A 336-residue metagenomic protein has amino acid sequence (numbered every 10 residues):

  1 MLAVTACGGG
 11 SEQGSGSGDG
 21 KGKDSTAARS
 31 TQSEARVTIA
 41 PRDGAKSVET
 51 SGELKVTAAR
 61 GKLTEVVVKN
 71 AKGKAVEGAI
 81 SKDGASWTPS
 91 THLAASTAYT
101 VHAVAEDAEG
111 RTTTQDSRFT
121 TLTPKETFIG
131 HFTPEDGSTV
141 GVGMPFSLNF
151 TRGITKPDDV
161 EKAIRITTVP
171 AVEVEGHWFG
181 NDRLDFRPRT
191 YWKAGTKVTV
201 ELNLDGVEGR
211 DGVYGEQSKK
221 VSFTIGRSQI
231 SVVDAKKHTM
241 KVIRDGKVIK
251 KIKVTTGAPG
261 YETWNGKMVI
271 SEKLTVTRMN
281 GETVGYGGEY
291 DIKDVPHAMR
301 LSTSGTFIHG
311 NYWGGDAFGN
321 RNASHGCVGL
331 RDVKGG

Functional and structural regions predicted by a protein language model:
M1-R227, V254: Acidic, low-complexity Ser/Thr/Gly/Pro-rich repeat segments typical of extracellular/periplasmic and surface-exposed
E65-V67, P157-D159, M240-V242, T263 (+2 more regions): Short, solvent-exposed loop/turn elements at domain surfaces
T120-I129, V142-G143, A258-Y261, N265 (+2 more regions): Post-signal peptide N-terminal regions of Sec-secreted extracellular proteins
V142, N265, G281-G336: Exported/periplasmic cell-wall-interacting domains
I154-P157, E208-R210, T239, G260 (+2 more regions): Short beta-strands and strand-coil junctions in structured, solvent-facing domains, enriched
H177-F179, K193, F223-I225, V232-A235 (+4 more regions): Extracellular/periplasmic catalytic domains that process cell-envelope and extracellular macromolecules
K219-G260: A structural motif detector for short, solvent-exposed N-terminal "entry" segments of globular domains
A235-K236, I243-D245, V254-G257, S271-L274 (+3 more regions): Active-site-proximal beta-strand/loop segments in catalytic clefts of secreted hydrolases
